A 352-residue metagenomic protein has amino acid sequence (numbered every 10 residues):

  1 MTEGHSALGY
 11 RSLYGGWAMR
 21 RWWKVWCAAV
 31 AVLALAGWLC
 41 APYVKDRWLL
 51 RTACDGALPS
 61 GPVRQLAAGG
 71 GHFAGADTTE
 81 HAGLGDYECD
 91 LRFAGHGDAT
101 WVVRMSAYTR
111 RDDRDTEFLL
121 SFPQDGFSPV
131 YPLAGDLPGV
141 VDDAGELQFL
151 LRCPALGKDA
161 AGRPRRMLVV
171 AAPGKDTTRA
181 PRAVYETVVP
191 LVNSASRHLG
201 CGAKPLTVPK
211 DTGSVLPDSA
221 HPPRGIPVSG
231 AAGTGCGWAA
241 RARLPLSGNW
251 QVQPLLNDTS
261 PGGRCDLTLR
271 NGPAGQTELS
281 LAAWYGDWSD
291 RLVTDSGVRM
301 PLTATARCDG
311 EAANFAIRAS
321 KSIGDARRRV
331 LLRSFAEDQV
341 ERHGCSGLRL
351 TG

Functional and structural regions predicted by a protein language model:
M1-R21: Terminal targeting segments of Actinobacterial cell-envelope proteins
W17-P42: Hydrophobic membrane-insertion alpha-helices, especially the h-region of bacterial N-terminal signal peptides
C40-D125, A203-C265, A336, V340-G352: Extracytoplasmic low-complexity, Pro/Thr/Ser/Ala/Gly-rich segments that lie immediately after a secretion/anchoring
G83-V215: Long, acidic/polar, low-complexity amphipathic helices and coiled-coil-like
Y87-A94, P164-A171, G263-L269, G310-K321: Short, hydrophobic/proline-enriched secondary-structure or compact coil segments at domain edges
H96-W101, T177, R270-S280, G324-A326: Short, surface-exposed beta-strand/loop "edge" segments at domain boundaries and coil↔beta transitions
G174-D176, V184, V188-G235, P261 (+1 more regions): Extracellularly exposed regions in secreted/surface proteins, prominently low-complexity, repeat-rich
P245-T305: Flexible, solvent-exposed loop/hinge segments that line or gate ligand/substrate-binding clefts
